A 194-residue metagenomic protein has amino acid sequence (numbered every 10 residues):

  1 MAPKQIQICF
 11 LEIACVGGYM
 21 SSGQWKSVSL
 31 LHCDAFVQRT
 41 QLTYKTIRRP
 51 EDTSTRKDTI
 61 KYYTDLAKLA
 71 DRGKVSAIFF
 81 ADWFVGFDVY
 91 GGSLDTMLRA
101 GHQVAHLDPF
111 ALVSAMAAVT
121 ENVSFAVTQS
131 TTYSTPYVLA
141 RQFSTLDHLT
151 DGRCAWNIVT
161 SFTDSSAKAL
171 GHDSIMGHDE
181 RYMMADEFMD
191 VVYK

Functional and structural regions predicted by a protein language model:
M1-D34, Q41-K194: N-terminal glycine-rich cofactor-binding segment that shapes the pocket for flavin-like pterin cofactors
